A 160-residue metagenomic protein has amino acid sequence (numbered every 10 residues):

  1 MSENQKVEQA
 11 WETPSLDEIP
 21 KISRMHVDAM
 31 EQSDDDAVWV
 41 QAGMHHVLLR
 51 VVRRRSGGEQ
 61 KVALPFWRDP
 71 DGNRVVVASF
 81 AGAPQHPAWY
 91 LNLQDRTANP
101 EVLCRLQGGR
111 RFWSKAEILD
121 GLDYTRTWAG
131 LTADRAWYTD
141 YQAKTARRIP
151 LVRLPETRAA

Functional and structural regions predicted by a protein language model:
M1-V40: Extreme N-terminal tail/first-helix region
Q5-S15, A42-R50, L91-P100, Y141: Short N-terminal helix-initiation segments at or just after the protein's N-terminus
D36-A37, Y138-Q142: Short helix-to-loop capping/linker segments positioned immediately adjacent to catalytic or ligand/cofactor-binding
G43-A81: Short beta-strand segments
R50-R54, R105-Q107, P155: A generic structural motif
R68-P70, D120, R158: A generic structural motif
F80-W137, K144-R148: Short, structured beta-strand-loop surface elements
Q142-A160: Charged phosphate-binding loop/patch that engages nucleotide di/tri-phosphates or the phosphate backbone of nucleic
